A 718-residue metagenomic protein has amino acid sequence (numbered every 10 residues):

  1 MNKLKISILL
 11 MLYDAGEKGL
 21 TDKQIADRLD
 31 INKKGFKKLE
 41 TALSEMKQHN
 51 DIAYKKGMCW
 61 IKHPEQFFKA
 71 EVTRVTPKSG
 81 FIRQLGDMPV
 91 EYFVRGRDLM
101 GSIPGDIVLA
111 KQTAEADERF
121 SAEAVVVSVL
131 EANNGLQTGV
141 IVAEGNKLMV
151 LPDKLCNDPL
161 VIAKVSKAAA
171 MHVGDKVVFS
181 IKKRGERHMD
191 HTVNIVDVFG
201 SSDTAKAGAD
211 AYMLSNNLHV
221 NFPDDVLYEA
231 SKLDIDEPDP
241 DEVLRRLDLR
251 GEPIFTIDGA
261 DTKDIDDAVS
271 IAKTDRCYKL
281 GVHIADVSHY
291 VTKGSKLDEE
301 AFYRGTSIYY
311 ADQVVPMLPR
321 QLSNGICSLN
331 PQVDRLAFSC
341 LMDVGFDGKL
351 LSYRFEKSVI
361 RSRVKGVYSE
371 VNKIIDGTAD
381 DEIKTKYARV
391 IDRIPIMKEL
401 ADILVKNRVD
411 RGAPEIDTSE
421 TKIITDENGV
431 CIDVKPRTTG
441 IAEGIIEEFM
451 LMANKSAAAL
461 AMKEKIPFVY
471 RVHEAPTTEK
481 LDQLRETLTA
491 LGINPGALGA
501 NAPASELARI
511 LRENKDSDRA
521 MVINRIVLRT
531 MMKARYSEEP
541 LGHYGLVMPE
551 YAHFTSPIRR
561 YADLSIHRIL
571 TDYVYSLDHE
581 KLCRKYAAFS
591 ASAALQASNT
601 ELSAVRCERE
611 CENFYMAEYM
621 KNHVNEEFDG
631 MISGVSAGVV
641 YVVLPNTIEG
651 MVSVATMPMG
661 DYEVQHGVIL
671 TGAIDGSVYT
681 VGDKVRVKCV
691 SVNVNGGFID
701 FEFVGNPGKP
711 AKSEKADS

Functional and structural regions predicted by a protein language model:
M1-G281, S288-D334, K365, N372-I375 (+2 more regions): Charge-lined substrate channels and their catalytic hotspots, especially those that engage the 3′ end of RNA
D27, V165, V178, K183-R184 (+7 more regions): Electropositive polyanion-binding surfaces
